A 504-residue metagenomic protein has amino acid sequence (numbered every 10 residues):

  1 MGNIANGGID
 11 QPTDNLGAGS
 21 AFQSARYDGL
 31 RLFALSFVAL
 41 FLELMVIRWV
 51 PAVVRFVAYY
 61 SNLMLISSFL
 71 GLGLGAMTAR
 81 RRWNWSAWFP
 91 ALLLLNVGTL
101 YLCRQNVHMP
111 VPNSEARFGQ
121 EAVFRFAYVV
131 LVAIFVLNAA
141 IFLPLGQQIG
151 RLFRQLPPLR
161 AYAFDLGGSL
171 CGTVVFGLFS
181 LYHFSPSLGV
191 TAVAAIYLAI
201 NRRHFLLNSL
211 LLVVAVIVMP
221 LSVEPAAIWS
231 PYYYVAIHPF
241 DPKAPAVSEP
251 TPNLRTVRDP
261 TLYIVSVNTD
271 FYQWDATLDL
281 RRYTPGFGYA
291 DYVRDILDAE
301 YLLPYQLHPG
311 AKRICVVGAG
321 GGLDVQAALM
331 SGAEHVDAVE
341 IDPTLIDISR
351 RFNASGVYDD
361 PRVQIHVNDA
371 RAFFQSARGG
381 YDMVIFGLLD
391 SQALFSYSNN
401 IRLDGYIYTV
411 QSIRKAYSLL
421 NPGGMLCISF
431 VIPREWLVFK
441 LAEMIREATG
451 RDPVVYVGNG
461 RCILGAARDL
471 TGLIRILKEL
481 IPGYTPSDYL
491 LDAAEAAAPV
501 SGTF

Functional and structural regions predicted by a protein language model:
G2-F504: Alpha-helical transmembrane segments of multi-pass membrane proteins
